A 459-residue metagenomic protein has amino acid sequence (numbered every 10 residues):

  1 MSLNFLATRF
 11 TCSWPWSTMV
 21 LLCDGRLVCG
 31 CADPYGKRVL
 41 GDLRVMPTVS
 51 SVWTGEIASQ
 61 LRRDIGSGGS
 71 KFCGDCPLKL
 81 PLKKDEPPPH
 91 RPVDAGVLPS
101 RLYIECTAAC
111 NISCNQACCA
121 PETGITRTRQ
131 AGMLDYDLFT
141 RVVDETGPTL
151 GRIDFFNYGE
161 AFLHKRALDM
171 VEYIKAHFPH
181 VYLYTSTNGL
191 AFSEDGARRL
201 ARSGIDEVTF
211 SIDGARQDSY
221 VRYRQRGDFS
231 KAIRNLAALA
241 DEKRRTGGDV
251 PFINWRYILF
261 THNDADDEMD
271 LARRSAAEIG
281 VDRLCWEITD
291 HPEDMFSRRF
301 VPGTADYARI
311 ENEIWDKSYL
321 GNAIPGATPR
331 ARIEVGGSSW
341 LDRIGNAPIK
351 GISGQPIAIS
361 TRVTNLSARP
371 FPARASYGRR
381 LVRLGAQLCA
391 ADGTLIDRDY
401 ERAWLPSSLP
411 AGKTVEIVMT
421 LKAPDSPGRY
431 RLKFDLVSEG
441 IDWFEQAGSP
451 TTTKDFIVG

Functional and structural regions predicted by a protein language model:
M1-P47, S51, E105, R129 (+2 more regions): Radical SAM enzyme [4Fe-4S]-AdoMet core and its adjacent flexible, acidic and glycine-rich loops/tails across
S2-P15, S50-Y103: N-terminal [4Fe-4S]-dependent radical SAM core
K37-L40, L80-E207, R222, R234: Conserved alpha-helical substructure of the radical SAM core
W340-L341, L381-R383, C389-L405, G448: Short beta-strand and strand-turn-strand segments in soluble, beta-rich domains
V363-S367: Asparagine-centered strand-capping/turn motif at beta-strand->loop junctions
A368-L395, D435-V437: Short acidic, flexible loop segments centered on an aromatic residue
F371-A375, G440-T451: Beta-sandwich strand segments
T420-G428: Short, surface-exposed loop/turn segments at beta-strand-coil junctions that are enriched for proline with nearby
